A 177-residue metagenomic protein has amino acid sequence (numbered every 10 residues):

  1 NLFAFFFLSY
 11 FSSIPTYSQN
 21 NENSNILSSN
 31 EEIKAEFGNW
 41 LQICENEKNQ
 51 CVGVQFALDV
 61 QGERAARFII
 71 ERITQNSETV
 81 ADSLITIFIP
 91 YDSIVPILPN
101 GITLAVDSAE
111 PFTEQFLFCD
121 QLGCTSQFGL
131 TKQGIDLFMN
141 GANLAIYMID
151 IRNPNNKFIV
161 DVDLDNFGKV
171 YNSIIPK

Functional and structural regions predicted by a protein language model:
N1-S12: Bacterial N-terminal signal peptides
I14-S18: Sec/Tat signal peptide C-region and signal peptidase I cleavage site
Q19-K177: A generic "folded-domain core" signal
